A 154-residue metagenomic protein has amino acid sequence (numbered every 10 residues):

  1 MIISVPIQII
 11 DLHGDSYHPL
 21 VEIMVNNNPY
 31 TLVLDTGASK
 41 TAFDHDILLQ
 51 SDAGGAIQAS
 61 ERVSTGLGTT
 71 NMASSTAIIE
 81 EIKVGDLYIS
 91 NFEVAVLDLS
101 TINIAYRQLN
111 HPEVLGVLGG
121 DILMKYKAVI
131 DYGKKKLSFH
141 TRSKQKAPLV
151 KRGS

Functional and structural regions predicted by a protein language model:
M1-S154: Pepsin/retropepsin-fold aspartyl endopeptidases
